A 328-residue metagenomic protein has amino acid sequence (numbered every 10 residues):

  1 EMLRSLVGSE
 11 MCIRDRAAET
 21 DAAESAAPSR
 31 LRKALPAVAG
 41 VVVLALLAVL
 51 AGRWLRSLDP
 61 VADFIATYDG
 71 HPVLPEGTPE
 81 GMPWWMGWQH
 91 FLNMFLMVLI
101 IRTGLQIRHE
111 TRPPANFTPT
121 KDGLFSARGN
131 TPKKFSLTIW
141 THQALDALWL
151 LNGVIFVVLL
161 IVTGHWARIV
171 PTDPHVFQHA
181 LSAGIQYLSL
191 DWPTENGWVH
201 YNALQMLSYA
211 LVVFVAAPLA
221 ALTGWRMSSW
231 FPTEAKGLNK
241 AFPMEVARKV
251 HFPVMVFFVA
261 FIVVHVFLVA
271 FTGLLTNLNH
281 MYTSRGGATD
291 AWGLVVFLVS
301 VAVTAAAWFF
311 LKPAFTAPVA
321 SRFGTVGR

Functional and structural regions predicted by a protein language model:
M2-G8, C12-I13: Single conserved hydrophobic/aromatic residue that forms the stacking wall/gate of nucleotide- or nucleobase-binding
S25-L46, M86-L96, S136-L150, S208-A210 (+1 more regions): Alpha-helical transmembrane segments and their helix-start/interface "positive-inside/aromatic belt" motifs in integral
V42-A62, G104-L105, H265-F267: Alpha-helical transmembrane segments of multi-pass membrane proteins
L50-H71, A167-H179: Interfacial/capping segments of alpha-helical transmembrane domains
P83-N93, E195-F214: Individual transmembrane alpha-helix segments
W84-R112, W149-G164, A216-T223, A305-A306: Hydrophobic alpha-helical membrane-embedded segments
H165-Y201: Membrane-interface interhelical connector segments
M244-V254, M281-V301: Membrane-interface transmembrane-helix boundary segments in multi-pass integral membrane proteins
